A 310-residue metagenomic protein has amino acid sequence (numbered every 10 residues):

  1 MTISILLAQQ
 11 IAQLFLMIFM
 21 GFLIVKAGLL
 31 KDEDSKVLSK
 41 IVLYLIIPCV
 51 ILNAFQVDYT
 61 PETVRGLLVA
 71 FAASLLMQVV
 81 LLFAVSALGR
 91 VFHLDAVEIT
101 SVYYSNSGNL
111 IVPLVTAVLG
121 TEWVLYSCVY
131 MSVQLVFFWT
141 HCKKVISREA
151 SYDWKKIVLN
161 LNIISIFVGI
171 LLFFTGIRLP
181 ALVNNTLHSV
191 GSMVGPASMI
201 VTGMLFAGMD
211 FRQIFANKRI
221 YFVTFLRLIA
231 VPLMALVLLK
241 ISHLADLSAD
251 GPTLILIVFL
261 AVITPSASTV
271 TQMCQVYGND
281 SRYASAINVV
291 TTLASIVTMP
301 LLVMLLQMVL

Functional and structural regions predicted by a protein language model:
M1-L310: Alpha-helical transmembrane segments of multi-pass small-molecule/ion transporters
